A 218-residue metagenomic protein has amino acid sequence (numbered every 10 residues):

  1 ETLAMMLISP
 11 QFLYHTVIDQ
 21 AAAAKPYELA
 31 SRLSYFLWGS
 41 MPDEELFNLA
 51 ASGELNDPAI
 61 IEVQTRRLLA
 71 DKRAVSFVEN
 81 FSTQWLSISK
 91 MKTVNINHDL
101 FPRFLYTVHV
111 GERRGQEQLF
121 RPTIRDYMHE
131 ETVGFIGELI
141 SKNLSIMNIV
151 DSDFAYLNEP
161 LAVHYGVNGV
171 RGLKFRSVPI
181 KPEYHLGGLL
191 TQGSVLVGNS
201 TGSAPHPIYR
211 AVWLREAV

Functional and structural regions predicted by a protein language model:
E1-V218: Active-site substrate-binding loop specific to GH73 endo-beta-N-acetylglucosaminidase modules in bacterial autolysins
